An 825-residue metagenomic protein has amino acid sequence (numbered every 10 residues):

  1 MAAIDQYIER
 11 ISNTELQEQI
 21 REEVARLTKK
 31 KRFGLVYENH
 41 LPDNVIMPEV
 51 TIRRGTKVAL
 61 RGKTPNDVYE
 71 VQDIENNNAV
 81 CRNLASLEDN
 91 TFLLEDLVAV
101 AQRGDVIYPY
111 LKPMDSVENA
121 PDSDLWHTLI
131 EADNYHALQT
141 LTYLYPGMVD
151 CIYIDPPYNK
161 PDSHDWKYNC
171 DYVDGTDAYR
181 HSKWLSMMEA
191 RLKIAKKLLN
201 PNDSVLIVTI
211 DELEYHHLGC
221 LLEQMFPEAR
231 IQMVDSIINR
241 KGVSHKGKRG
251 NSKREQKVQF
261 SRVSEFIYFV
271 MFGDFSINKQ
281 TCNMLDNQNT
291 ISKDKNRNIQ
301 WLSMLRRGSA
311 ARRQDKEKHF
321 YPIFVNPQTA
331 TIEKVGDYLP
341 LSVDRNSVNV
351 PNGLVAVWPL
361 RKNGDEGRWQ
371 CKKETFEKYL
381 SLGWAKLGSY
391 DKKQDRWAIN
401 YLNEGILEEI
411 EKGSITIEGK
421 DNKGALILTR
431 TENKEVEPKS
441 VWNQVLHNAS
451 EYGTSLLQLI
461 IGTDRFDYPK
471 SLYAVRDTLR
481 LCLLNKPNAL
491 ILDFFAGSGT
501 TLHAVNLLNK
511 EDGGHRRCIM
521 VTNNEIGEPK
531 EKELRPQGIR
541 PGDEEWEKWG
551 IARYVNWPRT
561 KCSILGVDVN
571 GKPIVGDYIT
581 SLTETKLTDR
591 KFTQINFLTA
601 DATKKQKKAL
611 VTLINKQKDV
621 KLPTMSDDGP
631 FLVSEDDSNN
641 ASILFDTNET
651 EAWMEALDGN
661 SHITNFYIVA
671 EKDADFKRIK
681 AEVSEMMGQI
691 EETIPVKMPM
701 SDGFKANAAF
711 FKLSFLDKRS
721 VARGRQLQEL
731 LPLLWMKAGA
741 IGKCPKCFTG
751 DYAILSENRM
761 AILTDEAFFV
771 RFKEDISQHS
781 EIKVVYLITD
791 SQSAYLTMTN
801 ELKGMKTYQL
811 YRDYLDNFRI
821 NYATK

Functional and structural regions predicted by a protein language model:
M1-P121, L125-H127, T142-D150, L185 (+4 more regions): Accessory, often C-terminal, charged low-complexity segments
H136, Y158, E214, A496 (+1 more regions): Short, glycine/acidic-enriched loop or turn micro-motifs at the edges of active sites
Q139: Conserved Rossmann-fold cofactor-binding substructure of NAD(P)-dependent oxidoreductases
G147-H164, I491-V505, I643-N648, L730: Conserved proline-anchored active-site loop of SAM-dependent methyltransferases that bridges a beta-strand
D162-Y179: Aromatic- and acidic-residue-enriched carbohydrate-binding clefts of CAZyme catalytic domains
L206-D211, L492-F495: Conserved RecA-like ASCE P-loop NTPase motor core of nucleic-acid helicases/translocases
I460-Y473: Conserved SAM-binding loop and adjacent beta-strand
